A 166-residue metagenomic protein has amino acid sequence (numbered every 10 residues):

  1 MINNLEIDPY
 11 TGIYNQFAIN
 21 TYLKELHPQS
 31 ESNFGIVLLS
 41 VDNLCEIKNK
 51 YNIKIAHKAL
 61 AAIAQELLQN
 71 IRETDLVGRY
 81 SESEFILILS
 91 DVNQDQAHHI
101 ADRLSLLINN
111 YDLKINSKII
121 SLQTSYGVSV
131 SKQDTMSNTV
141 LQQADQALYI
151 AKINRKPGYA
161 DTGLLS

Functional and structural regions predicted by a protein language model:
E6, Y14-G35, D42-L68, G78-E82 (+4 more regions): Conserved long alpha-helical elements within nucleotide-processing catalytic cores of c-di-GMP signaling and class III
T11: Conserved helicase ATPase motor motifs in RecA-like P-loop NTPase domains
Q69-T74, L106-S117, I150: Short catalytic/binding micro-motifs of nucleotide second-messenger systems
L76-R79, I120: A short pre-motif secondary-structure segment
F85, D91, N109: Conserved catalytic/coupling elements of P-loop NTPase cores
I88-A97, N116-I119, T124-V140: Catalytic strand-loop-helix junctions within cyclic-nucleotide turnover domains
D112, T139-L165: Catalytic/regulatory signature loops of cyclic-dinucleotide turnover enzymes and related class III nucleotidyl cyclases
